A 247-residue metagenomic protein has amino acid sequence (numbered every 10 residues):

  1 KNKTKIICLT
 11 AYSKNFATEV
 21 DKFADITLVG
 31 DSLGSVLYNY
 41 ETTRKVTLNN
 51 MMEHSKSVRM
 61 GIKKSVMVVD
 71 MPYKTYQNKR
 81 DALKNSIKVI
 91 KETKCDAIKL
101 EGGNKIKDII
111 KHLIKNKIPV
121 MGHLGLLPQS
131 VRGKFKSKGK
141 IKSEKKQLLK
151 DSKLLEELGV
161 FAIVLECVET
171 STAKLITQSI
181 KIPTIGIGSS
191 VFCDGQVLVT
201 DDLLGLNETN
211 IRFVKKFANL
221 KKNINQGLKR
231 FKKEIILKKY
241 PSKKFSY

Functional and structural regions predicted by a protein language model:
K1-A218, K222-Y247: Alpha/beta enzyme core
